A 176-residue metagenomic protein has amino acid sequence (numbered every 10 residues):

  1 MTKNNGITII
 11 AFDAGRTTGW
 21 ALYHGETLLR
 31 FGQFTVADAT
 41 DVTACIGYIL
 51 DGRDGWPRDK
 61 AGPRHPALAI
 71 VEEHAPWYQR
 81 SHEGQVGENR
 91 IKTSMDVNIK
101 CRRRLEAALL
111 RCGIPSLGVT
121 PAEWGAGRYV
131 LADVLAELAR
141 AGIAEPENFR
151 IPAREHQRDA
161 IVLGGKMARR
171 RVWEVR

Functional and structural regions predicted by a protein language model:
M1-R176: Phosphate- and other anionic-substrate recognition elements at nucleic-acid/protein interfaces
